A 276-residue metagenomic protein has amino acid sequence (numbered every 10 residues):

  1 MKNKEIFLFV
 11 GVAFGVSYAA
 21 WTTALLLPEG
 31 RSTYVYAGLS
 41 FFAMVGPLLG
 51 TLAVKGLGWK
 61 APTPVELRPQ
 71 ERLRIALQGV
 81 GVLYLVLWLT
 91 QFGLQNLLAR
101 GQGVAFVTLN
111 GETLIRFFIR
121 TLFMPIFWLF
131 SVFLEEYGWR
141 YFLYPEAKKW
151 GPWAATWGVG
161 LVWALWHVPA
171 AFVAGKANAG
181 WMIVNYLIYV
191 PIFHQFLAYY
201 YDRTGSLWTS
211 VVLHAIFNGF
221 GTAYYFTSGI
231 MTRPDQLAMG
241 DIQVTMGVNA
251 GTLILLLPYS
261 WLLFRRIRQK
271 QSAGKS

Functional and structural regions predicted by a protein language model:
M1-G11: N-terminal membrane topogenic signal
V10, V16-W59, R68-L83, F106-F123 (+1 more regions): Alpha-helical transmembrane segments in multi-pass membrane proteins
F14, V45, P125, L129 (+5 more regions): Residue-level signature of the transmembrane alpha-helical core of multi-pass small-molecule transporters
V16-A24, A43-T51, L83-Q91, W166-A170 (+5 more regions): Alpha-helical transmembrane segments of multipass membrane proteins
Y18, W181-I242: Functionally important transmembrane alpha-helices
A19-S40, L94-V107, V173-G180, A223-I242: Juxtamembrane/transmembrane-helix boundary motifs at the membrane-water interface
F133-V162, Y199-S206: Membrane-interface helix/loop boundary segments of multi-pass membrane proteins
A215-S276: C-terminal membrane module of polytopic membrane proteins
